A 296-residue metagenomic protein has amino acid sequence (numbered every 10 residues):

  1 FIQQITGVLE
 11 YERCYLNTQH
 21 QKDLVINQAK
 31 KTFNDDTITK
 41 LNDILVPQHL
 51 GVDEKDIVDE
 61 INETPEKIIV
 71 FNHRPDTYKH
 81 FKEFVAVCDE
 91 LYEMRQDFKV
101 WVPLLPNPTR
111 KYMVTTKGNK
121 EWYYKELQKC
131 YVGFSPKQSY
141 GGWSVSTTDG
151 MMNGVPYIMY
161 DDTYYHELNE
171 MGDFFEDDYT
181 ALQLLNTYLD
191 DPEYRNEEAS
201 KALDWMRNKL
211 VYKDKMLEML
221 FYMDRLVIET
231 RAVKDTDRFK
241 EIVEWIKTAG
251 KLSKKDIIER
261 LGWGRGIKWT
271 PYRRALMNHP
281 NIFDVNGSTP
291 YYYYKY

Functional and structural regions predicted by a protein language model:
I5-I44, V52-E54: A short, active-site helix/loop in glycosyltransferases that binds the activated sugar's phosphate group
D43-E66: Acidic anion/phosphate-binding donor-loop and adjacent secondary structure in glycosyltransferase catalytic cores
E60-K79, V85-D89: Conserved donor-binding/catalytic core segment of Leloir-type glycosyltransferases
Y124, V145-M152, Y165-H166: Short alpha-helical segment that forms part of, or immediately flanks, the ligand-binding pocket in carbohydrate-active
K125-G142, V155: Acidic donor-binding loop of glycosyltransferase active sites
M152, P156-M159: Short hydrophobic beta-strand element within catalytic cores of glycosyltransferases and related nucleotide-activated
H166-N186: Change "using UDP/GDP/dTDP sugars" to "using nucleotide sugars
P192-D224, I228-R231: A charged, aromatic-enriched C-terminal amphipathic alpha-helix characteristic of glycosyltransferases across folds
